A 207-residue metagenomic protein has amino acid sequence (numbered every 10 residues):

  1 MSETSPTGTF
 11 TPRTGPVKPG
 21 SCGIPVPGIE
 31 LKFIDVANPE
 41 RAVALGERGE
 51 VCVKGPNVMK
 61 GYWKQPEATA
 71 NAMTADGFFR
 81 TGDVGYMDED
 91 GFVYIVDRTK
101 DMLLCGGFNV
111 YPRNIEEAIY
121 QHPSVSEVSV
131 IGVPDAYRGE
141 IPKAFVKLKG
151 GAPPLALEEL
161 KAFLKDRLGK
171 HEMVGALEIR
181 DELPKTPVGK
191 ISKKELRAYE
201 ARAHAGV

Functional and structural regions predicted by a protein language model:
M1-E3, G23-P25, I131-P134, E178: Beta-strand->loop->alpha-helix junctions that form or flank phosphate-binding loops in nucleotide-handling enzymes
E3-V93, T99-M102, I115-E116: Conserved AMP-binding/adenylate-forming
K18, E30, G77, S126-E127 (+3 more regions): Secondary-structure boundary/capping signal
G20, G175-A176: Short acidic capping loops at alpha-helix termini that bridge into adjacent secondary structure
G55, K60-G61, V84-E172, D181-E182 (+1 more regions): AMP-binding/adenylate-forming catalytic core of the ANL superfamily
A198-V207: Acidic/polar alpha-helix N-cap and adjacent early helical turns within long charge-rich amphipathic helices/linkers
